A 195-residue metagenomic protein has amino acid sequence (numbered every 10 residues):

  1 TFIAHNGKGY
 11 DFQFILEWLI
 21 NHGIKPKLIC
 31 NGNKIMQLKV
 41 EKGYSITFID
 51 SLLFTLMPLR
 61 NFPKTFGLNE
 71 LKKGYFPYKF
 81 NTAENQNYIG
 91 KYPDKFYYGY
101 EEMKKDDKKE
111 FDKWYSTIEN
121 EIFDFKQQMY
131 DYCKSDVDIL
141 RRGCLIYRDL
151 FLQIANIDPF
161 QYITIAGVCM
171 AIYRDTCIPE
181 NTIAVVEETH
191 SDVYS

Functional and structural regions predicted by a protein language model:
T1-S195: Metal-dependent nucleotidyl/phosphoryl-transfer cores and adjacent nucleic-acid-binding surfaces
